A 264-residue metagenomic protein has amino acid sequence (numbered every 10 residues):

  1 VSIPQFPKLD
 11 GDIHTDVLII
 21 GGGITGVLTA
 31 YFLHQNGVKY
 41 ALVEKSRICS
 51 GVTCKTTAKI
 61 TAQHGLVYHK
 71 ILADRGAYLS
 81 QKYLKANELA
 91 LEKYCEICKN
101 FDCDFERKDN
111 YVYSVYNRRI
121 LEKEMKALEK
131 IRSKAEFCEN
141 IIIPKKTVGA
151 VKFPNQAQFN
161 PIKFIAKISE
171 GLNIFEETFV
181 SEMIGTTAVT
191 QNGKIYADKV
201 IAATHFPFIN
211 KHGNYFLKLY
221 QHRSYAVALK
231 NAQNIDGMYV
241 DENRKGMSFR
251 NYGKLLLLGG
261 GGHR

Functional and structural regions predicted by a protein language model:
V1-V17, Q35: Extreme N-terminal leader/targeting segments of oxidoreductases
G21-G23, K45: Glycine-rich Rossmann-fold phosphate-binding loop(s) that bind the pyrophosphate of adenine dinucleotide cofactors
G26: N-terminal Rossmann-fold NAD(P) dinucleotide-binding loop
Q35-K55: Glycine-rich FAD pyrophosphate-binding loop
G51, K55-A86: Glycine-rich active-site loop/strand segments that organize a redox cofactor
L66-L72, E92-K167: Flavin (FAD/FMN) cofactor-binding and adjacent substrate-gating region of FAD-dependent oxidoreductase domains
F101-R107, K194-I195, A202-R264: Active-site substrate-recognition segment that forms the wall of the catalytic cavity or substrate channel
M125-L128, A150-K199, A203: Helical element adjacent to the flavin cofactor pocket in flavoenzyme catalytic cores
